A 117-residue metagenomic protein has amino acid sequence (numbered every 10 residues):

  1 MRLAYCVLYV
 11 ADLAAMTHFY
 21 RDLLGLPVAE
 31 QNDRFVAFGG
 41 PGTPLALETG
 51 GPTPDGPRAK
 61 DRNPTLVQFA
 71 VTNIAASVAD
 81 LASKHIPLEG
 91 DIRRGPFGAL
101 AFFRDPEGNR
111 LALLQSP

Functional and structural regions predicted by a protein language model:
M1-A4, P27-T72, A76-R104, Q115-P117: Vicinal oxygen chelate
V10-L13: Conserved beta-strand-loop-alpha-helix junction that forms the acyl-donor binding cleft
M16-R21, L81, G108: Conserved active-site tyrosine of GNAT-family acetyltransferases
